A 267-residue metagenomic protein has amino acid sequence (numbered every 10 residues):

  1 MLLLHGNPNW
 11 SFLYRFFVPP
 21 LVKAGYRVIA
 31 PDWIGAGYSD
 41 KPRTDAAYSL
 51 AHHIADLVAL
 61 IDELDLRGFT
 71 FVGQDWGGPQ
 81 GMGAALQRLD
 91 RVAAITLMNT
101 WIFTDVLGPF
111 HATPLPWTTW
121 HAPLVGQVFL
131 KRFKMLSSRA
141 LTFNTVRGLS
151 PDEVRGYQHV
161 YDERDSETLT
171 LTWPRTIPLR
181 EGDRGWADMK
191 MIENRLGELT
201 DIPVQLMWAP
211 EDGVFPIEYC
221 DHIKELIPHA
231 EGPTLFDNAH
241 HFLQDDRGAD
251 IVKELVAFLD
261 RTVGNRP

Functional and structural regions predicted by a protein language model:
M1-Y38: Conserved HGGG/HGGXW glycine-rich cap/lid loop of the alpha/beta-hydrolase fold
L13, A36-V72, W76-L235, Q244 (+2 more regions): Flexible "cap/lid" subdomain of the alpha/beta-hydrolase fold that forms the substrate-access gate
A239-V252: Catalytic histidine-centered segment of alpha/beta-hydrolase-like enzymes
R261-P267: Alpha/beta-hydrolase-fold serine-hydrolase catalytic core, especially in secreted/extracellular enzymes
